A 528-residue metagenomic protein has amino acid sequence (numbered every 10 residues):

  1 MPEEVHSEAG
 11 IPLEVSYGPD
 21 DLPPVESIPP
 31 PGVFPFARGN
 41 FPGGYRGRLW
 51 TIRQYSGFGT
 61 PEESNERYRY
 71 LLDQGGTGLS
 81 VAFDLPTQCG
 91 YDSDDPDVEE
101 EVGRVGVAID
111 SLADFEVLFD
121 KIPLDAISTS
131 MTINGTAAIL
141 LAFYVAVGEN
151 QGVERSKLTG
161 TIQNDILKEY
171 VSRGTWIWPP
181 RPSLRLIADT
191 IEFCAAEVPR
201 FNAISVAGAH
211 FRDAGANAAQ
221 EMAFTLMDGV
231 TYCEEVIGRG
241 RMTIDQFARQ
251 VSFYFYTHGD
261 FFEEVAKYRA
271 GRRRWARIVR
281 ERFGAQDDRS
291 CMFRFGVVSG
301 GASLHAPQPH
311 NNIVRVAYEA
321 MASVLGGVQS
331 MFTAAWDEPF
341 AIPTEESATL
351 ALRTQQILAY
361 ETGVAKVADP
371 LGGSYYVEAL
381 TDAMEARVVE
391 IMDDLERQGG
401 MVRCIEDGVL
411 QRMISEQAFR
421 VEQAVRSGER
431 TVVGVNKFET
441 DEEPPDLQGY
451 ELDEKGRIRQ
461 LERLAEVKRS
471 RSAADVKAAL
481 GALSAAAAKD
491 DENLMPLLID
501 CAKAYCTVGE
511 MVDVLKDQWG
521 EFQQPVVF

Functional and structural regions predicted by a protein language model:
M1-H258, E263-E264, R282, R289-G296 (+4 more regions): Catalytic alpha/beta active-site cores
E3-P23, P30, F34-F36, L85 (+3 more regions): Flexible, glycine-rich loop/tail regions that form catalytic "lids" or insertion modules at the edges of active sites
P31, E62-E66, I109-A113, G135-A142 (+17 more regions): Conserved active-site and cofactor/substrate-binding residues in soluble primary-metabolism enzymes
Y45-R48, P123-D125, V297-G300, P370-G372 (+1 more regions): A short alpha-helix capping/helix-coil boundary motif
G57, S130-T136, G208-R212, Y254-F261 (+5 more regions): Conserved short loop/turn motifs at secondary-structure junctions
G76-T77, D120-L124, A146-E154, A188-R200 (+15 more regions): Generic secondary-structure signature for well-ordered alpha-helical cores
E100-G103, I177-R181, A351-R353, V425-S427 (+1 more regions): Short, structured secondary-structure boundary patches
A223-Y232, S252-G434: Active-site capping/gating regions of soluble enzymes
